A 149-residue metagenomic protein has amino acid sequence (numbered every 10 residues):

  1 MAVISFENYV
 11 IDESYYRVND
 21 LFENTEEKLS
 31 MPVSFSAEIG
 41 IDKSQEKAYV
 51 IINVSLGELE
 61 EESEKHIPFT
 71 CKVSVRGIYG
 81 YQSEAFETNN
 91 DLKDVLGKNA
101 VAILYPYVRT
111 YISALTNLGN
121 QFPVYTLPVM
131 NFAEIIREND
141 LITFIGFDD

Functional and structural regions predicted by a protein language model:
M1-A102, T110-D149: N-terminal intrinsically disordered, cationic/polar leader segments that include organellar targeting peptides
